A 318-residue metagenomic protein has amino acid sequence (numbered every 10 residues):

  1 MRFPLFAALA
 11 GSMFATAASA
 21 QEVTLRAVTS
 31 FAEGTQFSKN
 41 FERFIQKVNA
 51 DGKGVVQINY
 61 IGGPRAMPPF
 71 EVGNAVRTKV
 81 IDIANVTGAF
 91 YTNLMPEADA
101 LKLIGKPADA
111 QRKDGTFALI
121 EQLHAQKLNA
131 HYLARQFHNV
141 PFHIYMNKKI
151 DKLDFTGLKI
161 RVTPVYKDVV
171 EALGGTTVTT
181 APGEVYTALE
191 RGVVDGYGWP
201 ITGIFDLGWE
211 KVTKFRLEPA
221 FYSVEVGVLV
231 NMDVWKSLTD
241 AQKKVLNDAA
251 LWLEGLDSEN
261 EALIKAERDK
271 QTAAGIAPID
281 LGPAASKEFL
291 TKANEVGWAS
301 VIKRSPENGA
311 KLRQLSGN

Functional and structural regions predicted by a protein language model:
P4-M13: Bacterial N-terminal signal peptides
F14-A20: Sec/Tat signal peptide C-region and signal peptidase I cleavage site
Q21-A110, A125-N318: N-terminal secretory/targeting leader peptides
K113-Q126: Signature of the catalytic double-stranded beta-helix
